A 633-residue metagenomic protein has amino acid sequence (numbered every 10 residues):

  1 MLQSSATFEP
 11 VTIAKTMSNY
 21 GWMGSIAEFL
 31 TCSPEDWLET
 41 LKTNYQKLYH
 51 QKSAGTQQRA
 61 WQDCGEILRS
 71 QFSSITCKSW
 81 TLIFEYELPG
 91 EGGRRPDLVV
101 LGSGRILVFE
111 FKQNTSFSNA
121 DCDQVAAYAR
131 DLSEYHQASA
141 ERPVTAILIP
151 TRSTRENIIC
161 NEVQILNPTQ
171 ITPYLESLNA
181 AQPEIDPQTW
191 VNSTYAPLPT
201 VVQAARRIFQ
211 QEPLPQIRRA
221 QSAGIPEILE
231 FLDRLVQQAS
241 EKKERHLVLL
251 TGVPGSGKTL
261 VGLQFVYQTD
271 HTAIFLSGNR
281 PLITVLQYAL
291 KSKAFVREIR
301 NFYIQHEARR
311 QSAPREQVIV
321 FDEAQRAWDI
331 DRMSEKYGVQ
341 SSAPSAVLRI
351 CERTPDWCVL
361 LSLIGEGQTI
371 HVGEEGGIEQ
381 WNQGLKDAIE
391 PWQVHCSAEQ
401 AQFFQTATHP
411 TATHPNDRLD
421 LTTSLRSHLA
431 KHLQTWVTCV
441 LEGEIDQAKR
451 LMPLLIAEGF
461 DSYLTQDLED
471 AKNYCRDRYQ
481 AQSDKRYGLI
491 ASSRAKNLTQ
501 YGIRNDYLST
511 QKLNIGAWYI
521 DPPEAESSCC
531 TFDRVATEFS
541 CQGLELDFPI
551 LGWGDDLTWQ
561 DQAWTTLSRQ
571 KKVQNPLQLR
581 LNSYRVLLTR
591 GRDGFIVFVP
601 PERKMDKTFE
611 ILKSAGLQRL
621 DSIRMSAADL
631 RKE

Functional and structural regions predicted by a protein language model:
L2-P197: Accessory nucleic-acid engagement/destabilization modules that flank
L214-H246: N-terminal pre-P-loop "Q-motif" helix
L250: Hydrophobic anchor at the beta1->P-loop junction of P-loop NTPases
K258: Conserved lysine of the Walker
G262, H371, E375, Q400-T411 (+1 more regions): Conserved helicase/translocase motor-coupling segment
S292-R353, D533-T537, S583: Conserved RecA-like ASCE ATPase "motif II neighborhood" in helicase/translocase motors
Q325-H409: Signature of the SF2 helicase/ATPase Hel1-core->accessory helical subdomain module
V359, R534-R624: C-terminal accessory regions
